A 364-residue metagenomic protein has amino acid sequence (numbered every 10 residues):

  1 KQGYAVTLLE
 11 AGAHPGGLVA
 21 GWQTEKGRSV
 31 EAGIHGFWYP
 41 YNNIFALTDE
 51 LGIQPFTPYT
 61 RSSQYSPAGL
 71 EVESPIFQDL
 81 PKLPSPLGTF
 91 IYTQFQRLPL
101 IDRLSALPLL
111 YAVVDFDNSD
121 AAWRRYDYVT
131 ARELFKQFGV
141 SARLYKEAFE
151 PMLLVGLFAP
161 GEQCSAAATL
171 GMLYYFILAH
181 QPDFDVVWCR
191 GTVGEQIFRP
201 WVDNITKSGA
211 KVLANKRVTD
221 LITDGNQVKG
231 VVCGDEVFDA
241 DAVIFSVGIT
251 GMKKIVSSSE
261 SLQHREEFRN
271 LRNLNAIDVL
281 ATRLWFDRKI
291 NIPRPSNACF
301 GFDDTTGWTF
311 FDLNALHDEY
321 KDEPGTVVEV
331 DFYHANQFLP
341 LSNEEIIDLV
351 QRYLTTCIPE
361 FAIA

Functional and structural regions predicted by a protein language model:
Q2-E25: Glycine-rich FAD pyrophosphate-binding loop
W22-E31, Q181, Q263-R265: Short glycine/proline- and charge-enriched loop/turn segments that cap or connect secondary-structure elements
K26-A112, D120-A122: Dinucleotide-binding Rossmann-like beta1-alpha1 core, especially the glycine-rich loop that anchors the ADP
P40, V155, S246-V247: Short, well-ordered coil/turn residues at beta-beta hairpins and beta-strand->alpha-helix junctions within
F56, K211-L213, F238: General small-molecule cofactor/ligand-binding pocket signal
L109-D224: Active-site/ligand-binding neighborhood in enzyme catalytic cores
K216-E329, Y333-L339, D348-I358: Mid-domain catalytic core of redox enzymes that form a hydrophobic substrate pocket/lid adjacent to a catalytic redox
P359-A364: A glycine-rich dinucleotide-binding beta-alpha-beta segment and adjacent secondary-structure elements that constitute
